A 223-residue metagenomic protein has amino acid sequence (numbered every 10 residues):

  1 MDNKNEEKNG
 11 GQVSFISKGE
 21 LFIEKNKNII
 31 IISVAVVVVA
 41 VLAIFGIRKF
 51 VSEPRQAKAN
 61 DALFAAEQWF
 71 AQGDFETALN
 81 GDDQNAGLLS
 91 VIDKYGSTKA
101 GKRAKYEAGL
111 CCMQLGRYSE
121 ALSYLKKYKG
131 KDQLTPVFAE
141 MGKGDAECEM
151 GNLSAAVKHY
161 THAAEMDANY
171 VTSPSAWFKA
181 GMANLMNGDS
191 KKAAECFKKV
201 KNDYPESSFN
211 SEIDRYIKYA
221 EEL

Functional and structural regions predicted by a protein language model:
M1-L223: Acidic, polar-rich low-complexity tracts and alpha-helical solenoid repeat scaffolds
